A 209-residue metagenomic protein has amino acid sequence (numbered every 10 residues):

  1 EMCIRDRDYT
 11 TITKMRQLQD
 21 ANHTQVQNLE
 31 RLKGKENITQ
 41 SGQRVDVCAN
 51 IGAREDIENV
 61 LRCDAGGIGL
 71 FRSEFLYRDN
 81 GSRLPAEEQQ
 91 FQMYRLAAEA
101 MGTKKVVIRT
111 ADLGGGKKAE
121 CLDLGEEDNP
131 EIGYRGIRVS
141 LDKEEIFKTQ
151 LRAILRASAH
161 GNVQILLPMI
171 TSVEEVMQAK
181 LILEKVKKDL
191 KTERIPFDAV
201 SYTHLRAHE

Functional and structural regions predicted by a protein language model:
M2-D6, T203-E209: Conserved small/polar residues in nucleotide/adenosyl-binding loops
D6-R7, S73: Generic beta-structure capping elements
D8-T13: Terminal amphipathic helices with adjacent charged low-complexity linkers/tails
Q27-R206: Conserved alpha/beta-domain cores
